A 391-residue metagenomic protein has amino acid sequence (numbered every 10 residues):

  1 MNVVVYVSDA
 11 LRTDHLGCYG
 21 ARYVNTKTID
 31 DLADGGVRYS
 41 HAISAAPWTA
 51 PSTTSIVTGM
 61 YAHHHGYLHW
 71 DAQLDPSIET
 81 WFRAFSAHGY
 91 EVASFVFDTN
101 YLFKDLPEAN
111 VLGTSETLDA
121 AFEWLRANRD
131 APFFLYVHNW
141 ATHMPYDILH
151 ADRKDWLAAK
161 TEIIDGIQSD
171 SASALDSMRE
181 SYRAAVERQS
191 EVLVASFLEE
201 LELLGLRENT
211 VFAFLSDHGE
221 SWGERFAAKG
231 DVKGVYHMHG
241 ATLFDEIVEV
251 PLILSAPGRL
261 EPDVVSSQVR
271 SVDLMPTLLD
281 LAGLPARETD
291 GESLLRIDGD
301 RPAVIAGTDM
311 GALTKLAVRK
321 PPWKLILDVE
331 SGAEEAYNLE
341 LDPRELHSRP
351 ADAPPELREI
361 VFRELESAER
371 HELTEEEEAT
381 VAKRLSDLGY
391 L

Functional and structural regions predicted by a protein language model:
M1-L391: Catalytic domains that recognize anionic headgroups
